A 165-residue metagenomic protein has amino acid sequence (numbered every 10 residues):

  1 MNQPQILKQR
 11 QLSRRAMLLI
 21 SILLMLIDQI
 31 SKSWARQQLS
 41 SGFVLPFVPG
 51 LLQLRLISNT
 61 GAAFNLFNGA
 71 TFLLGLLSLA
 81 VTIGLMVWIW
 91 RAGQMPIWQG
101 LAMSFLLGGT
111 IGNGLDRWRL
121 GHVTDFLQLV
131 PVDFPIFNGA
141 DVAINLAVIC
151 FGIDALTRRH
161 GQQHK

Functional and structural regions predicted by a protein language model:
M1-K165: Alpha-helical transmembrane bundles and membrane-interface segments of multipass inner-membrane proteins
